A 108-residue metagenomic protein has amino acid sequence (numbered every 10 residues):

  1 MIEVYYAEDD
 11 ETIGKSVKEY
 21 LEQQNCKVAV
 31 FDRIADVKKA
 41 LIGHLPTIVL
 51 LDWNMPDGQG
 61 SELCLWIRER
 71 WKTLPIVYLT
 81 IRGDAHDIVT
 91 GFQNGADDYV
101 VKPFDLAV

Functional and structural regions predicted by a protein language model:
D10-D32: Two-component/phosphorelay signaling modules centered on CheY-like receiver
V30-I48: Acidic, metal-coordinating helix/loop segments flanking the phosphotransfer/catalytic sites of two-component signaling
R33, Q59-E62: Acidic catalytic/metal-coordinating carboxylates
D52, T80: Active-site residues of response regulator receiver
P56, D84, K102: The feature encodes the CheY-like receiver
S61-K72: Short amphipathic alpha-helix used as the core "switch/output" element in two-component signaling
F104-V108: C-terminal output helix
